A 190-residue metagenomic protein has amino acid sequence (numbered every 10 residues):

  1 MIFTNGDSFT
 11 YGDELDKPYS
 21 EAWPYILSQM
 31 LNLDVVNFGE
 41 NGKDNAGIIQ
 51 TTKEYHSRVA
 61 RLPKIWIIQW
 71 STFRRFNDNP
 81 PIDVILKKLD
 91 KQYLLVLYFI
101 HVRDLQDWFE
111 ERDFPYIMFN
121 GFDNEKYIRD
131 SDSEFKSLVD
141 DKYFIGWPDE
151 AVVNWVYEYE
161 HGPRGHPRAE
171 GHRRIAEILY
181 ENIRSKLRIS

Functional and structural regions predicted by a protein language model:
M1-G47, R174: Serine-esterase "nucleophile elbow" of acetyl-processing enzymes
Q50: Residue- and microsegment-level detector for short, conserved "hotspots" that frame catalytic or cofactor-binding
K53-S190: Alpha-helical cap/lid subdomain in secreted, periplasmic, or secretory-pathway luminal O-acyl-processing enzymes
